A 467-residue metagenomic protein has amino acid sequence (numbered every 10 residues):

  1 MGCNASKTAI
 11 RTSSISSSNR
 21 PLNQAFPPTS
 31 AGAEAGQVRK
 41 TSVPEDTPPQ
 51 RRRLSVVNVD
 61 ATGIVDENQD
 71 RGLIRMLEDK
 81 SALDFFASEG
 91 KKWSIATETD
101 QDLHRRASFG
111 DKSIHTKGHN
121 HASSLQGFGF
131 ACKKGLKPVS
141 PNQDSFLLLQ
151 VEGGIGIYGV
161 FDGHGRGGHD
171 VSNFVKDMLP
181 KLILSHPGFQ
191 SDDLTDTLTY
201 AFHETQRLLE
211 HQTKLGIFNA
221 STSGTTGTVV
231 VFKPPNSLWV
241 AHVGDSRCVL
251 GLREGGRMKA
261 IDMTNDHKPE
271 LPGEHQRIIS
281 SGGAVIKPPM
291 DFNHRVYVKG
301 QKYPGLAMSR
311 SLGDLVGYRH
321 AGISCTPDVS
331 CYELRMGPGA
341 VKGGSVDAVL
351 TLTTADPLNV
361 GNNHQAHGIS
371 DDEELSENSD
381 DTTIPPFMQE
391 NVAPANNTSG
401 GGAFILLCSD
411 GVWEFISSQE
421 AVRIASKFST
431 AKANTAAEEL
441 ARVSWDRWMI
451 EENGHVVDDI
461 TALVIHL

Functional and structural regions predicted by a protein language model:
M1-L467: PP2C/PPM-type serine/threonine phosphatase catalytic domain
